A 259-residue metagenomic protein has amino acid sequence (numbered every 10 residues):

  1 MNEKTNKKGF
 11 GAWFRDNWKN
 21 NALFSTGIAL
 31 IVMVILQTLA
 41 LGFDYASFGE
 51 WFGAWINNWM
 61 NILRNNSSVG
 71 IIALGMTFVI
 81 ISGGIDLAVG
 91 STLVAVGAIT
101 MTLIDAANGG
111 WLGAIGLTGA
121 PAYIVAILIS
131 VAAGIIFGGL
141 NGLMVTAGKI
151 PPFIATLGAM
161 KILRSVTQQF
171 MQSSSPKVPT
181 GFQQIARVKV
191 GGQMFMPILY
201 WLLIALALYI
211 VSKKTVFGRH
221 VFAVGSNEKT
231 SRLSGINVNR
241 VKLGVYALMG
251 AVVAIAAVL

Functional and structural regions predicted by a protein language model:
N2-I71, L112-Y123: Membrane-interfacial amphipathic/re-entrant helices at transmembrane-helix boundaries
D16, G148, P152-T215, V241-G244: Transmembrane helix-bundle core of multi-pass membrane transporters and related energy-transducing complexes
S25-L39, M76-T77, V131-G134, M160-S165 (+2 more regions): Hydrophobic core segments of alpha-helical transmembrane domains in multi-pass membrane transport and ion-translocation
Q37-L41, W55-N108, L143-I150, T230: Single transmembrane alpha-helix segments in multi-pass membrane proteins
F43-N61, N65, T167-Q168, K189-M194 (+2 more regions): Inter-helical junctions in multi-pass inner-membrane proteins, predominant in energy-converting antiporter-like
F78, T102, I135-A147, V166 (+3 more regions): Membrane-interface helix caps of multi-pass small-molecule transporters
G109-A159: Alpha-helical transmembrane segments within multi-pass membrane transporters and channels
Y123-A126, I136-N141, Q193-L259: Helix-loop-helix "hairpin" substructures at the membrane interface of multi-pass membrane proteins
